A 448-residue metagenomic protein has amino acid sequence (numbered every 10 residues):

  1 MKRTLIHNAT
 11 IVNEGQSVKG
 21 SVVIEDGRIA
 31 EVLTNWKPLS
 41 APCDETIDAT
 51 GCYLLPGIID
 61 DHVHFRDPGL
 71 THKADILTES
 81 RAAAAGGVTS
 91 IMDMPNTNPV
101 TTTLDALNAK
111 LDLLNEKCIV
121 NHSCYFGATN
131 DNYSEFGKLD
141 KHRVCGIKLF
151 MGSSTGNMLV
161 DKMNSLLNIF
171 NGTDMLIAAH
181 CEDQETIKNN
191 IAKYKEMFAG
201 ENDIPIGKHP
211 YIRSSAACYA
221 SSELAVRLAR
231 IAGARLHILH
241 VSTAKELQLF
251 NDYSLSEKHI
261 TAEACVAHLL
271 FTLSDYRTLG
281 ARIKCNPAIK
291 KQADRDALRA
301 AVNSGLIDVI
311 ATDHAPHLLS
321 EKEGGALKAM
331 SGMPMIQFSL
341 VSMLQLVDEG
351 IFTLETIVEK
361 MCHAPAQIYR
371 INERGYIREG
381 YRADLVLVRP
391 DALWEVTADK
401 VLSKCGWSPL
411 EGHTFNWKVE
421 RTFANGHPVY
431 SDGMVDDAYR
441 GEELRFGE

Functional and structural regions predicted by a protein language model:
M1-T4, T10-P56: Histidine-rich, glycine-flanked metal-binding segment
A9, G325, R382-R445: C-terminal cap of metal-dependent C-N hydrolases
A9, V22, G27, G51 (+16 more regions): Divalent metal-coordination and catalytic microenvironments
T50-K117: Metal-associated gating/positioning segment near the N- to mid-region
H64-K73, T89-L104, C124-E135, F150-D161 (+3 more regions): Divalent metal-binding segments
D112-A128: A glycine-rich helix N-cap at a beta->alpha junction
S134-I310: Histidine/acidic residue-rich metal-binding segments in metalloenzymes
D203-G233, R282, N303-I310, A315-A392: His/Asp/Glu-enriched, well-ordered alpha-helical/loop segment that forms or immediately abuts the divalent-metal
